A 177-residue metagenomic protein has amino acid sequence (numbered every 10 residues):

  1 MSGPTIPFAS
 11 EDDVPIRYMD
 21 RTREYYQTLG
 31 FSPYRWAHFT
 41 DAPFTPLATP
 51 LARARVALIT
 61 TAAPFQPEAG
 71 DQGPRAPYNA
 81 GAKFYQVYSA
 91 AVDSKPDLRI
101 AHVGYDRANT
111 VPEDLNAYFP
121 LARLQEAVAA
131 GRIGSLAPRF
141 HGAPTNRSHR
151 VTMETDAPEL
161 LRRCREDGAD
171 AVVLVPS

Functional and structural regions predicted by a protein language model:
S2-S177: Metallocofactor- and cofactor-centric catalytic cores in central/energy metabolism, strongly enriched
